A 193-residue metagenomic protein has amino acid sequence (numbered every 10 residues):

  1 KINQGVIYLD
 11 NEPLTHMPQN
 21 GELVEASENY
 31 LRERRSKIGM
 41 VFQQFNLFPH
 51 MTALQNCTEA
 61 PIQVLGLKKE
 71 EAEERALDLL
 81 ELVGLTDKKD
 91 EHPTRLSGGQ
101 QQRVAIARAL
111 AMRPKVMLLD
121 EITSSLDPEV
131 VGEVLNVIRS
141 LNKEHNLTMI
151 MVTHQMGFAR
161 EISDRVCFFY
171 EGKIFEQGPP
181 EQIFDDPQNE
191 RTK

Functional and structural regions predicted by a protein language model:
M51-E59: Short coil-to-helix segment of the ABC ATPase nucleotide-binding domain corresponding to the Q-loop/switch region
E91-T94, M112: Conserved signature/switch motifs of ABC ATPase nucleotide-binding domains
M117-D120: Catalytic Walker B motif of ABC-type/P-loop ATPase nucleotide-binding domains
G132-E144: Helical segment within the ABC ATPase nucleotide-binding domain
T153-H154: H-loop/switch region of ABC-family ATPase nucleotide-binding domains
Q177-G178: ABC ATPase "signature
